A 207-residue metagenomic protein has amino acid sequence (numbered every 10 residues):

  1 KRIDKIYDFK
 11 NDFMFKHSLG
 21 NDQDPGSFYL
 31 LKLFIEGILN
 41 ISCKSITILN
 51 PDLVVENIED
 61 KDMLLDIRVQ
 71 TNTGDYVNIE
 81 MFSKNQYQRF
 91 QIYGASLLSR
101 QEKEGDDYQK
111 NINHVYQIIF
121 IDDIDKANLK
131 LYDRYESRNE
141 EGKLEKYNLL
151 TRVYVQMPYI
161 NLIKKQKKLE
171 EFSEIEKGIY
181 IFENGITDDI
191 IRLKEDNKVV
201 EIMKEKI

Functional and structural regions predicted by a protein language model:
K1-I207: Elongated, amphipathic alpha-helical interaction scaffolds
